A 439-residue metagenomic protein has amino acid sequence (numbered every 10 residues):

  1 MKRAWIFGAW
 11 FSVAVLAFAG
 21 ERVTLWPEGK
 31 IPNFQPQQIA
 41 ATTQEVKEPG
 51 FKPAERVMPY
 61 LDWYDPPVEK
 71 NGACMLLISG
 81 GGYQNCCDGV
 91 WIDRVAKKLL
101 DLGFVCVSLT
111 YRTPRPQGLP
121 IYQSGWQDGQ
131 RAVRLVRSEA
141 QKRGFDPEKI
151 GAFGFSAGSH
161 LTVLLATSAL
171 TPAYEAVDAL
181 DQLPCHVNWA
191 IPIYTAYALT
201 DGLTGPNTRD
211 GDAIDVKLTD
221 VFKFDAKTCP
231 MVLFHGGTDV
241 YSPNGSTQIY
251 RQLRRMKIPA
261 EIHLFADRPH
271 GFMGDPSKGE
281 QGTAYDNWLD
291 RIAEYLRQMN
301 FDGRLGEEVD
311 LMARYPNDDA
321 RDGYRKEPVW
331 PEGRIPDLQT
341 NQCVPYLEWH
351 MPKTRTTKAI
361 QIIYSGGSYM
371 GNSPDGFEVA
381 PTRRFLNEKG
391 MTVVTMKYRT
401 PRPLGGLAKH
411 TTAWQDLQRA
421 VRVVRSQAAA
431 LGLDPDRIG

Functional and structural regions predicted by a protein language model:
G20-E69, G306-T356: N-terminal cap/lid segment of alpha/beta-hydrolase-fold proteins
G72-G80, T357-G366: Short beta-strand element of the alpha/beta-hydrolase
S79-Q84, G237, S365-M370: Active-site glycine-rich loops that stabilize anionic/oxyanionic intermediates across multiple enzyme folds
C87-D88, R94-A96, L109-P147, E280-Y285 (+3 more regions): Catalytic nucleophile-loop/oxyanion-hole region of alpha/beta-hydrolase and closely related hydrolase-like folds
Q127, R131-A226, Q415, R419-G439: Primarily recognizes the serine-hydrolase "nucleophile elbow" in alpha/beta-hydrolase and SGNH/GDSL folds
K227, L233-H235: Short beta-strand/loop motif that positions the catalytic acidic residue of the alpha/beta-hydrolase fold
V240-S246: Conserved alpha/beta-hydrolase "acid-adjacent" motif
T247-E307: C-terminal catalytic histidine-bearing segment of alpha/beta-hydrolase fold enzymes
